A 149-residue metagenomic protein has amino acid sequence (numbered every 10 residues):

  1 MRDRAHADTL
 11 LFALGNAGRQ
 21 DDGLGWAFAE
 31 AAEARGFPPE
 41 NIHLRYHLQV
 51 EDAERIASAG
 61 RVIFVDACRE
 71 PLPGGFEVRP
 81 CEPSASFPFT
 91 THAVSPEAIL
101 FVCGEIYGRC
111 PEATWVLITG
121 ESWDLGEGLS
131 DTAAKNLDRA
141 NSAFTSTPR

Functional and structural regions predicted by a protein language model:
M1-G120, E127-R139, A143-R149: N-terminal catalytic or cofactor-binding beta/alpha core of small enzyme domains
